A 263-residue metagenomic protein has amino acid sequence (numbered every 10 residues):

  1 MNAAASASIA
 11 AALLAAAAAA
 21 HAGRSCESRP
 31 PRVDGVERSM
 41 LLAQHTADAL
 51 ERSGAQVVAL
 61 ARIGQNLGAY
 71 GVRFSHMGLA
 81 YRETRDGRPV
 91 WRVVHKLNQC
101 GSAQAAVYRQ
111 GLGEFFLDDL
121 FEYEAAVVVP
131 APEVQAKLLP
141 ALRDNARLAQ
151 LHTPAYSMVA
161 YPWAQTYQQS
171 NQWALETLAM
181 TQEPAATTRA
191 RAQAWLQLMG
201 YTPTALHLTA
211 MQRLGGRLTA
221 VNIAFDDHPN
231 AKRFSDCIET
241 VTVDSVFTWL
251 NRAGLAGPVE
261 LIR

Functional and structural regions predicted by a protein language model:
M1-S8: Bacterial N-terminal signal peptides that target proteins for export
S8-A10, A20: Cleavable N-terminal signal peptides
A15-A19: N-terminal signal peptide c-region/cleavage motif recognized by signal peptidases
A20, V58, W91: A broad, low-specificity signal marking well-ordered, structured residues that form hydrophobic/aromatic
H21-S53: N-terminal, Lys/Arg-enriched amphipathic/low-complexity engagement segments that precede the first folded domain
A22, A149-Q150, P154-R263: Activation targets extended, charge/polar-rich intrinsically disordered C-terminal tails
C26-P31, R38-S39, G64-A192, L196: Acidic/His-rich structured neighborhood in mature extracellular/periplasmic domains
G54-R62: A short, Trp-centered hydrophobic/proline-enriched beta-strand micro-motif
